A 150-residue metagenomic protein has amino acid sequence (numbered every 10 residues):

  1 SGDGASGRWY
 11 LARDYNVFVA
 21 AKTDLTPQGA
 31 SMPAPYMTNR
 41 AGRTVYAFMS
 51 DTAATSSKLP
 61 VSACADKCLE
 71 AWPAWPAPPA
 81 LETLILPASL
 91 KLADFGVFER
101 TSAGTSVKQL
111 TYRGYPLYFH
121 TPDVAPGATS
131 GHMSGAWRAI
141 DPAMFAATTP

Functional and structural regions predicted by a protein language model:
S1-P150: Compact beta-sheet-dominated domain cores in extracellular/mature segments
